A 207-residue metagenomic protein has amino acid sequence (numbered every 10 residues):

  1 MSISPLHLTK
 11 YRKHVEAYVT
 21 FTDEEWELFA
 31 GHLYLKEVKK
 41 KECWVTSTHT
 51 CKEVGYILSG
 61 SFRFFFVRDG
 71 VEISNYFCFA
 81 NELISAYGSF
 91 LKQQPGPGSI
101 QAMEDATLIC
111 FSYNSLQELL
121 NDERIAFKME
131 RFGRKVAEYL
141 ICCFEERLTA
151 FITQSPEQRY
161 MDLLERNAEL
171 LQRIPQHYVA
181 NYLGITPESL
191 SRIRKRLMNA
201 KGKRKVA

Functional and structural regions predicted by a protein language model:
M1-Y34, S89: Cyclic nucleotide-binding regulatory module and flanking cytosolic helices
Y11, L140-T149: Short, Lys/Arg-enriched N-terminal segment that forms or immediately precedes the first helix of a structured domain
Y34, S61-F65, T107-L108: Short beta-strand segments in beta-sandwich/barrel cores
K41, K52-R63, A80-N81: Glycine- and acidic-residue-biased ligand/ion/polar-headgroup-sensing regions
W44-H49: Short phosphate-coordinating micro-motif centered on Lys-Gly-acidic
F66-V71: Cytochrome P450 core scaffold surrounding the K-helix E-X-X-R motif and the conserved "meander" helix-loop region
S74-R134: Cyclic-nucleotide recognition modules
Q154-A207: Phosphate-/nucleic-acid-contacting segments
